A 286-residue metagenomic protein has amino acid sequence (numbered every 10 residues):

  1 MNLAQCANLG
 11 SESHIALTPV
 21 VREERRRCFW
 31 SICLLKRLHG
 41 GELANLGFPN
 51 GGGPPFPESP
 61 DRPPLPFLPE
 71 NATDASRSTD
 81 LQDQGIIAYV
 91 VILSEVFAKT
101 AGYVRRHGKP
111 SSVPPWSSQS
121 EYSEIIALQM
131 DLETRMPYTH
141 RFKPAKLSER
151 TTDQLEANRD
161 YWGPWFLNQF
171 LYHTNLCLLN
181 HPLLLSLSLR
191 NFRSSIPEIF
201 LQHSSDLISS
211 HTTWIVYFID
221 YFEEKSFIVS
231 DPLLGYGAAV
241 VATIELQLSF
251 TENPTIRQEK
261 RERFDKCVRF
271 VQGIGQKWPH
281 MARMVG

Functional and structural regions predicted by a protein language model:
M1-Q84, A98-S120, M130-D160, N180-I199 (+3 more regions): Acidic, Ser/Thr-rich, low-complexity intrinsically disordered regions in fungal proteins
F29, V90, L167-Q169, L234: Residues that mark the junctions of alpha-helical repeat units in TPR/alpha-solenoid scaffolds
C33, Y89, L171-H173, A238 (+1 more regions): TPR repeat positional signature
N168-L178: C-terminal substrate/ligand-recognition segments
L178-N180, E245: Residue at a conserved register position within TPR or TPR-like alpha-solenoid repeats
E198-D206: A short acidic, glycine-rich active-site loop that binds or catalyzes chemistry on phosphate/adenosine moieties
S205, S209-P254: C-terminal hydrophobic structural anchor segments that stabilize assembly/packing rather than catalytic chemistry
